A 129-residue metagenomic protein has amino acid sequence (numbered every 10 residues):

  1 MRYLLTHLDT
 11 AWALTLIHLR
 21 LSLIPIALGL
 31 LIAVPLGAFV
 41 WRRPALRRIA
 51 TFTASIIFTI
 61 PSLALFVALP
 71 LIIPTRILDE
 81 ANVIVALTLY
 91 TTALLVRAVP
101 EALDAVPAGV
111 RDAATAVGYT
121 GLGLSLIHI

Functional and structural regions predicted by a protein language model:
M1-L8, V40: Short, membrane-interfacial amphipathic segments enriched in basic
T10-L21, F66-L94: Loop-to-helix entry region at the N-terminal start of transmembrane alpha-helices in multi-pass membrane transporters
A11, T15, L19, I49 (+3 more regions): Hydrophobic alpha-helical elements at and bordering transmembrane segments of multi-pass membrane proteins
A11-F39: Transmembrane alpha-helix signature in integral membrane proteins
L36-L69, L87, R97-E101: Cytoplasmic-entry segments and transmembrane alpha-helices of multi-pass inner-membrane transporters
V83-S125: Membrane-cytosol interface at the C-terminal ends of specific transmembrane alpha-helices in multi-pass membrane
I127-I129: Conserved small/polar residues in nucleotide/adenosyl-binding loops
